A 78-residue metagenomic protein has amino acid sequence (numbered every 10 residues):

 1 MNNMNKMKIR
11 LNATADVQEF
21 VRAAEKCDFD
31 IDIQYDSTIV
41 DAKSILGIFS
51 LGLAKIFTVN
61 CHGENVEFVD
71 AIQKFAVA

Functional and structural regions predicted by a protein language model:
N2-M7, V21-C27, Q34: N-terminal intrinsically disordered, cationic/polar leader segments that include organellar targeting peptides
K6-K8, K26, K43, K55 (+1 more regions): Context-gated lysine
K8-R10, N60: Generic structural detector for well-ordered beta-strands
T14-F29, T38-L53, F68: Amphipathic alpha-helical interaction surfaces in cytosolic regulatory modules
D32-Q34, V77-A78: Conserved short beta-strand edge segments in small beta-sheet-based binding/regulatory domains
D36-S37, E64: Short, ordered loop/turn segments at secondary-structure junctions
S50-A78: C-terminal structural segments of small proteins and small subunits
